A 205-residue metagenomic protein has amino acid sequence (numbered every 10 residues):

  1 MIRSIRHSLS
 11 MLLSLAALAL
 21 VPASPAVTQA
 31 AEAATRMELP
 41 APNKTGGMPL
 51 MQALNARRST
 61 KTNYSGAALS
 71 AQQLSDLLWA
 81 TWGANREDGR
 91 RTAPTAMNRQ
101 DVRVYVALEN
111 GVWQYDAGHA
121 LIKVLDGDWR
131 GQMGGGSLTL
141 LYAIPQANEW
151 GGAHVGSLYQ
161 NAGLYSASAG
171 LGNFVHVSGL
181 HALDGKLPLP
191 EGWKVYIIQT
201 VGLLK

Functional and structural regions predicted by a protein language model:
I2-L13: Bacterial N-terminal signal peptides that target proteins for export
S14-L15, L158: Acidic, serine/threonine-rich, low-complexity C-terminal transcriptional regulatory domains
L18-V27: C-terminal segment of classical bacterial N-terminal signal peptides
V27-G136: N-terminal amphipathic, basic helical "cap/leader" segment at the start of enzyme domains
R57, L77, V104, L138-K186 (+1 more regions): Small-aliphatic-rich amphipathic alpha-helix that forms the alpha element of a beta-alpha
L69, G83-N85, G111, Q146-N148 (+2 more regions): Solvent-exposed loop/turn segments at secondary-structure junctions within structured extracellular/periplasmic domains
E109, A117, A143-Q146, V201: Fold-independent oxyanion-binding glycine-rich loops and adjacent beta-strand/coil segments at enzyme active sites
P188-K205: A glycine-rich helix N-cap at a beta->alpha junction
